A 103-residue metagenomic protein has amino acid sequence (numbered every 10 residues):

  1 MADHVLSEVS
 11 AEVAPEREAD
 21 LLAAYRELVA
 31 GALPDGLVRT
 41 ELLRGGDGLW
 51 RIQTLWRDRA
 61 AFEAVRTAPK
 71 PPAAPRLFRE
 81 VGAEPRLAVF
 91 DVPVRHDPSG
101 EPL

Functional and structural regions predicted by a protein language model:
M1-L6, E12, V38-W50, A74-L103: Glycine-rich beta-strand-turn "strand-cap" elements at beta-sheet edges
S10-A23: Short, surface-exposed ligand-recognition loops at beta-strand->loop->(often short) alpha-helix junctions that present
P15, G46, R59-A60: Feature marks short, surface-exposed loop/turn motifs that line or immediately flank catalytic pockets and channel
A19-L21, I52, F62-A64, D97-S99: Short acidic, gly/pro-rich beta-turn/loop elements at beta-sheet edges and active-site/ligand-binding grooves
E27-V38, L55-V89: An amphipathic, aromatic/His-enriched active-site/gating alpha helix that lines ligand/cofactor pockets
